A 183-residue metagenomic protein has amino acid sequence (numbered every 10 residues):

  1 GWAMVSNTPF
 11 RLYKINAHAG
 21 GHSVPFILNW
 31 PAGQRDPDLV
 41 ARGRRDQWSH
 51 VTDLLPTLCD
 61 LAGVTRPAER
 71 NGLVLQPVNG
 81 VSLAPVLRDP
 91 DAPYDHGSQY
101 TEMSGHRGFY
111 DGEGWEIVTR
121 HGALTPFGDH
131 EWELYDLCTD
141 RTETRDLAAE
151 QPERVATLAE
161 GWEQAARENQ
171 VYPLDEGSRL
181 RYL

Functional and structural regions predicted by a protein language model:
G1-H22, N29, Q34-Q47, T52-L137 (+2 more regions): C-terminal cap/loop subdomain of S1 sulfatases and analogous C-terminal strand-loop tails that border
D60, D89, E150, E160-Q164: Residues within well-ordered alpha-helical secondary structure of globular protein domains
L134-D136, A148, A159: A generic structural signal for ordered secondary structure
D140: Intrinsically disordered, low-complexity polar regions and short flexible loop motifs
R145-E153: Active-site-proximal N-terminal segment of extracellular/periplasmic enzymes that hydrolyze or transfer
L158, Y182-L183: Extended hydrophobic/Leu-rich segments
A159-S178: Charge-dense polyanion-binding interfaces
